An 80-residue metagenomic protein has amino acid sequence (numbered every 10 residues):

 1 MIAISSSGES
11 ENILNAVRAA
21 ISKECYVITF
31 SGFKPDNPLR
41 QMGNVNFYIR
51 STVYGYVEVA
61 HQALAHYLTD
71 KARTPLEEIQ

Functional and structural regions predicted by a protein language model:
M1-E78: Glycine-rich phosphate-binding loops that contact phosphosugars or nucleotide phosphates
